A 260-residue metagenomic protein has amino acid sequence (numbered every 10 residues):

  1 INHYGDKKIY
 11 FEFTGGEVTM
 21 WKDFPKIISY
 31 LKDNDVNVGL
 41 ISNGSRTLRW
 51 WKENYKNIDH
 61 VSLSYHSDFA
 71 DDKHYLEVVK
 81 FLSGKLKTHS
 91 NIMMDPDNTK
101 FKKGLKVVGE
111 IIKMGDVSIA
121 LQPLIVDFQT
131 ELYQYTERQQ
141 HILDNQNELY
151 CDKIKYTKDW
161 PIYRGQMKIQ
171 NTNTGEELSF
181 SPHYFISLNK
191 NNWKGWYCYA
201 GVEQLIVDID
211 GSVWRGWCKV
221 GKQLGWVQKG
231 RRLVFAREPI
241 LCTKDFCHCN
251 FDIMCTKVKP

Functional and structural regions predicted by a protein language model:
I1-F13, W21-L121: Radical SAM/AdoMet-radical enzyme domain recognition
V18-T19, S45-R46, D68, D95-D97 (+4 more regions): Short, solvent-exposed loop/turn segments at secondary-structure junctions
W21, Y30, W50-W51, W160 (+3 more regions): A residue-identity detector for tryptophan
P25, L48-K52, N192-W193, Q228-K229 (+1 more regions): A generic local structural motif
S64-Y65, P123, W217, Q228: Residues at the C-termini of beta-strands that transition into short coil/loop
K113-G216: A C-terminal junction/extension of Radical SAM enzymes
G195-Y197, D210-P260: Flexible mid-to-C-terminal extensions adjoining Fe-S/redox cofactors in radical SAM and related proteins
